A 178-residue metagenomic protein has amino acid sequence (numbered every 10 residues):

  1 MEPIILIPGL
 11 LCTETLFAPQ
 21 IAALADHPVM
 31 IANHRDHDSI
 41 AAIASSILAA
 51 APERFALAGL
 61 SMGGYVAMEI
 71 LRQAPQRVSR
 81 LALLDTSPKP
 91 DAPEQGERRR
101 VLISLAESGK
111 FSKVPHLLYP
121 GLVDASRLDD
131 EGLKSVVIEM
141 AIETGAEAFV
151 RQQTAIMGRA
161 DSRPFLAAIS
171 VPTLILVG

Functional and structural regions predicted by a protein language model:
M1-S46, L60: Conserved HGGG/HGGXW glycine-rich cap/lid loop of the alpha/beta-hydrolase fold
T13, D38-I40, T86-E94, A125-S126: A short beta-to-alpha transition loop/helix N-cap that caps and shapes the active-site region
P19, E69-Q73: Active-site signature of alpha/beta-hydrolase-fold catalytic machinery across serine- and Asp/Cys-nucleophile hydrolases
G59-G63, A67: Gly/Ala-rich beta-loop-alpha elbow adjacent to hydrolase catalytic centers
R72-H116, G121: Flexible "cap/lid" loop of the alpha/beta hydrolase fold
D91-E94, G109-S170: Conserved alpha/beta-hydrolase catalytic His-Asp/Glu region
A168-I169, I175-G178: Short beta-strand/loop motif that positions the catalytic acidic residue of the alpha/beta-hydrolase fold
